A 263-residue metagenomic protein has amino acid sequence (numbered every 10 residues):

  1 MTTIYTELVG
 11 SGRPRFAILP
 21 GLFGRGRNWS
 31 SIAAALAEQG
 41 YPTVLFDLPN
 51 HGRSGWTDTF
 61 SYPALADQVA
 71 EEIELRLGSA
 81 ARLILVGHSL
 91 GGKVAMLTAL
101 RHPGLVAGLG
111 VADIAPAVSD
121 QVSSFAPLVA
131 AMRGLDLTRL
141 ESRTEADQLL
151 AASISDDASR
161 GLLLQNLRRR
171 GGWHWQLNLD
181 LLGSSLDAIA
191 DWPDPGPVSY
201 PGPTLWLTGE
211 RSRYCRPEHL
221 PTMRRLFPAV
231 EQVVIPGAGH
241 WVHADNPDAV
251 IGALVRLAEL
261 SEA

Functional and structural regions predicted by a protein language model:
T2, A33, E38, P42-V86 (+2 more regions): Active-site loop/oxyanion-hole signature of alpha/beta-hydrolase fold enzymes
R13, G21-G24, S89: Active-site glycine-rich loops that stabilize anionic/oxyanionic intermediates across multiple enzyme folds
F23-S31, T43: Serine-hydrolase catalytic-loop signature spanning alpha/beta hydrolases and amidase-signature enzymes
G87, G91, A95: Gly/Ala-rich beta-loop-alpha elbow adjacent to hydrolase catalytic centers
M96-L100, L105-L140: Flexible "cap/lid" loop of the alpha/beta hydrolase fold
T138-W192: Conserved alpha/beta-hydrolase catalytic His-Asp/Glu region
G171-L226, E231-V234: Conserved serine/cysteine hydrolase catalytic core
V230-A263: Catalytic active-site module of serine/aspartate enzymes centered on a nucleophile-bearing elbow/loop
